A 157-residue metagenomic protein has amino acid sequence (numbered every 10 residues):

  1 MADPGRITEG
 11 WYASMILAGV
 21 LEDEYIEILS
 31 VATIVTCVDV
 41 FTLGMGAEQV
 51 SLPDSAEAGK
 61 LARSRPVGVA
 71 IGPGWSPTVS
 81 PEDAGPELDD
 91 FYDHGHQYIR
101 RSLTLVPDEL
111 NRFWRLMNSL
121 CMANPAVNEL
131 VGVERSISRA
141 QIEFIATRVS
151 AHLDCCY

Functional and structural regions predicted by a protein language model:
M1-Y157: Hydrophobic alpha-helical segments
